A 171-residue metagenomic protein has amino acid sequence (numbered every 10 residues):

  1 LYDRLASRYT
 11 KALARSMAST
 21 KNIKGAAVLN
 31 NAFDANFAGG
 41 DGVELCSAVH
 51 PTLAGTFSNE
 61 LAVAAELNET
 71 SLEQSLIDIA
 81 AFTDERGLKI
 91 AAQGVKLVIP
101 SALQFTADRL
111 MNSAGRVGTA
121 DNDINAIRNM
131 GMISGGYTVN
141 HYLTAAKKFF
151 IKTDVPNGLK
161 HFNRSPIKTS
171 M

Functional and structural regions predicted by a protein language model:
L1-Y2, L103: A generic structural motif
Y2-R4, R8, R15-A81: Alpha-helical scaffold segments that mediate packing/assembly in large oligomeric complexes
R4, K89-I90: Exposed beta-sheet edge/beta-hairpin loop segments within beta-rich domains
L13, L97: Short, conserved catalytic/metal-binding motifs centered on acidic residues
C46-D84, A91-K96, A102-M171: Sequence/fold signature of self-assembling virion shell proteins
